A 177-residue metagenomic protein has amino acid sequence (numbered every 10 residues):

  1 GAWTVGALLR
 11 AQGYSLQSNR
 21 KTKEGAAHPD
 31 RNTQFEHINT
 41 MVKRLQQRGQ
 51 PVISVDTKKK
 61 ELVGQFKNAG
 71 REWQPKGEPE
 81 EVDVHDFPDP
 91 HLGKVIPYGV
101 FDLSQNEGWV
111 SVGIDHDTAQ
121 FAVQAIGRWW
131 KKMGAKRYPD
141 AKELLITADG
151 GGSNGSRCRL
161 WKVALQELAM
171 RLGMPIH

Functional and structural regions predicted by a protein language model:
G1-A2, P139: Short, charged amphipathic recognition helices of the HTH superfamily and cognate SANT/SANTA-like modules
A2-E80: Charge-mixed, compositionally biased segments that are often intrinsically disordered regulatory tracts
F35, A122-W129, C158-L165: Well-ordered, non-membrane alpha-helical segments in soluble/globular domains
Q50, D140-E143, P175: A general structural motif
V63-F66, N154-V163: A short acidic (Asp/Glu
E80-T147, G152: Electropositive, glycine- and tryptophan-enriched low-complexity nucleic-acid-binding patches
R137-Y138, E167-M170: C-terminal regulatory/effector modules of DNA-binding transcriptional regulators
M170-H177: RNase H-like polynucleotidyl transferase catalytic core
